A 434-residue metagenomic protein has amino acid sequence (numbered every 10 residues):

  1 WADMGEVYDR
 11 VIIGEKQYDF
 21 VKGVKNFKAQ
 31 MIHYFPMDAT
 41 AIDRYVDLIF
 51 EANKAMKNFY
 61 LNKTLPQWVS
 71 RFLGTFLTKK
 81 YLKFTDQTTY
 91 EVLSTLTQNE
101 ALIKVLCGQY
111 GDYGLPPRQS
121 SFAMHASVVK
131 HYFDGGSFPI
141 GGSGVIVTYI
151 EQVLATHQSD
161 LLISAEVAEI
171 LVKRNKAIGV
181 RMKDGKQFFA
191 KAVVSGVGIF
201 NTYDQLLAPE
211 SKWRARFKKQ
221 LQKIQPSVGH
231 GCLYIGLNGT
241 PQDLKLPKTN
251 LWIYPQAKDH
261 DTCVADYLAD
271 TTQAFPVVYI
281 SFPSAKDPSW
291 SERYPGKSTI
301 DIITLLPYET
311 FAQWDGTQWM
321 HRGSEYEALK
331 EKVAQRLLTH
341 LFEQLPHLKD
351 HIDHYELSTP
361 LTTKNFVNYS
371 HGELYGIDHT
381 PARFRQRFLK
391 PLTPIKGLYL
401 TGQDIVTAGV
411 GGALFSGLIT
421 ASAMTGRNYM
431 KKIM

Functional and structural regions predicted by a protein language model:
W1-Y8, T97: N-terminal FAD cofactor-binding segment of flavoenzymes
G14-Q119: Rossmann-like flavin
N99-G114, F275-S281, L338-T339, E343-T407: A glycine-rich dinucleotide-binding beta-alpha-beta segment and adjacent secondary-structure elements that constitute
A126-D184, K191: Helical element adjacent to the flavin cofactor pocket in flavoenzyme catalytic cores
E166, V172, G426-M434: Active-site-proximal substrate-binding core of FAD-dependent oxidoreductases
A168-Y294: Mid-domain catalytic core of redox enzymes that form a hydrophobic substrate pocket/lid adjacent to a catalytic redox
N238-S358: C-terminal segments that line or cap access tunnels to active or ligand-binding sites in enzymes and enzyme-associated
Q403-N428: A conserved FAD-binding loop/helix module that cradles the flavin
